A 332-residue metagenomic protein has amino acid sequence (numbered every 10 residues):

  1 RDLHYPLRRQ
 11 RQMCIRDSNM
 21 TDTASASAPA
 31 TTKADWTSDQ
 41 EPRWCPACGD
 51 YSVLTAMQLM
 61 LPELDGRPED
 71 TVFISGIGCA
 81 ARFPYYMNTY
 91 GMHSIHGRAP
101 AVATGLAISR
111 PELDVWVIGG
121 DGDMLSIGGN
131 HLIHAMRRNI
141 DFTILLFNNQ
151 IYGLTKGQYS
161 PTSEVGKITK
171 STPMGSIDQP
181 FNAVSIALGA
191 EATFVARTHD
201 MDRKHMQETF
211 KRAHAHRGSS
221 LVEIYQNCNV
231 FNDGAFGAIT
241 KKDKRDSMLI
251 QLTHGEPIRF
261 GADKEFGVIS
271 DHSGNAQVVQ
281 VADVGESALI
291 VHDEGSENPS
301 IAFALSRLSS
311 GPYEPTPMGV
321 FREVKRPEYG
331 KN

Functional and structural regions predicted by a protein language model:
R1-S18: Single conserved hydrophobic/aromatic residue that forms the stacking wall/gate of nucleotide- or nucleobase-binding
N19-L113: Thiamine diphosphate
M20-P42, P46, S247-M248, I258-N332: Conserved acidic/glycine
D35-P42, A47-L54, H96, I177 (+4 more regions): Electropositive phosphate-/nucleotide-binding environments in soluble metabolic enzymes
Q40, R67-T71, A99, R110-V115 (+5 more regions): Short coil/turn connectors at secondary-structure junctions
W44-P46, V117-G119, F194-H199: Short catalytic-loop micro-motif centered on adjacent basic/acidic residues
I77-G153, H205-E208: Thiamine diphosphate
I127-F142, I151-E297: Glycine-rich ThDP/TPP pyrophosphate-binding loop and its adjacent helix/strand module within ThDP-dependent enzymes
